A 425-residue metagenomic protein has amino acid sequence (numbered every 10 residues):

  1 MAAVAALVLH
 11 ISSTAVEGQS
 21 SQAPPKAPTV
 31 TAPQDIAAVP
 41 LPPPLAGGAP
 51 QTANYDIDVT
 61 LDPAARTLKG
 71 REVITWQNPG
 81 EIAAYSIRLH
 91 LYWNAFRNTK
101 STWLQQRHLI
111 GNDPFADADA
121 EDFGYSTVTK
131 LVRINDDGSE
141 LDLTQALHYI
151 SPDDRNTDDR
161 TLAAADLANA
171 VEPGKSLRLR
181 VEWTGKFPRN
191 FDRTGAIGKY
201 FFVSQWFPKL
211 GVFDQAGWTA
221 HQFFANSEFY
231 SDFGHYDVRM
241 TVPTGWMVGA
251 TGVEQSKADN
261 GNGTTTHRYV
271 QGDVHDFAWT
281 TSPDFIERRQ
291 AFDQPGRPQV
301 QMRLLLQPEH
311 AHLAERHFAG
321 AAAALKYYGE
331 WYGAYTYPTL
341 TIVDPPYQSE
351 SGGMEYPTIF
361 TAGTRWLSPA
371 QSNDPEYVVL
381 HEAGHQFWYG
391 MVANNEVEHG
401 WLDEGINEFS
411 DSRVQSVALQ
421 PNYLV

Functional and structural regions predicted by a protein language model:
A2-S12: Bacterial N-terminal signal peptides
L7, G18-K69: N-terminal, polar/Ser/Thr-rich
T67-A95, T99-K100, G111-D113: Ligand-binding face of N-terminal immunoglobulin V-set domains in extracellular IgSF glycoproteins
I110-G138, H148, D154-A168, R178-F285: Extended, low-hydrophobicity, Ser/Thr/Pro/Gly-biased non-transmembrane segments
Q205, K209-W218, A225-L380, F409 (+1 more regions): Hydrophobic helix-coil surface modules that form long, contiguous segments used for peptide/substrate interaction
G352, E404, E408-V425: Acidic/His/Gly-enriched intrinsically disordered linker/tail segments that often contain short helix/coil "MoRF-like"
V379, A383-W388, I406, S410: Active-site His/Glu-centered metal-binding helix of metallohydrolases
A383-H399: Catalytic Zn2+-binding segment of zinc metalloproteases
